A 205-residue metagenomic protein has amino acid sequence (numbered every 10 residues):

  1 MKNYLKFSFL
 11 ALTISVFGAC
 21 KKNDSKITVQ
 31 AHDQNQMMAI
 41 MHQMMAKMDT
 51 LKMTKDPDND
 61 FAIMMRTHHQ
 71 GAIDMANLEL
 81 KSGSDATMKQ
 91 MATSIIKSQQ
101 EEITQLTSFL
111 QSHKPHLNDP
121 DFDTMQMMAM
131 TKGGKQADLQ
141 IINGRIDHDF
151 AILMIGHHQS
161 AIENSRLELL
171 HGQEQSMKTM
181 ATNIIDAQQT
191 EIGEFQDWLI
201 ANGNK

Functional and structural regions predicted by a protein language model:
M1-F9: Bacterial N-terminal signal peptides that target proteins for export
F9-L10, G156: Hydrophobic alpha-helical context, especially transmembrane and signal-peptide helices
V16-A19: C-terminal motif of bacterial Sec signal peptides marking the signal peptidase cleavage site
N23-K205: All-alpha RGS (Regulator of G-protein Signaling) helical domain and cognate RGS-like helical scaffolds
